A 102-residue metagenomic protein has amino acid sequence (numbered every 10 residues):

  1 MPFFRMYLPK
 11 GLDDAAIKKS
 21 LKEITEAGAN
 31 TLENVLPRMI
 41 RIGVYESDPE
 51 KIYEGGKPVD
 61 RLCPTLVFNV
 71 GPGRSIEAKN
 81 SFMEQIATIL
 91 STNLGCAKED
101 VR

Functional and structural regions predicted by a protein language model:
M1-R102: A domain-level signal for the structural core that forms small-molecule/cofactor-binding pockets and catalytic centers
